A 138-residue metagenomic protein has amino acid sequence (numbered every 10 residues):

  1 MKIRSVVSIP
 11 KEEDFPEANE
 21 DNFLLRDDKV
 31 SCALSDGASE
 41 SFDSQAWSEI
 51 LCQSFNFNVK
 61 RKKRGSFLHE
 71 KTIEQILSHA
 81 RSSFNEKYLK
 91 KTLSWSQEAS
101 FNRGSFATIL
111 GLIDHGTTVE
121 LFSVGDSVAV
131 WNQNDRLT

Functional and structural regions predicted by a protein language model:
M1-T138: PP2C/PPM-type serine/threonine phosphatase catalytic domain
